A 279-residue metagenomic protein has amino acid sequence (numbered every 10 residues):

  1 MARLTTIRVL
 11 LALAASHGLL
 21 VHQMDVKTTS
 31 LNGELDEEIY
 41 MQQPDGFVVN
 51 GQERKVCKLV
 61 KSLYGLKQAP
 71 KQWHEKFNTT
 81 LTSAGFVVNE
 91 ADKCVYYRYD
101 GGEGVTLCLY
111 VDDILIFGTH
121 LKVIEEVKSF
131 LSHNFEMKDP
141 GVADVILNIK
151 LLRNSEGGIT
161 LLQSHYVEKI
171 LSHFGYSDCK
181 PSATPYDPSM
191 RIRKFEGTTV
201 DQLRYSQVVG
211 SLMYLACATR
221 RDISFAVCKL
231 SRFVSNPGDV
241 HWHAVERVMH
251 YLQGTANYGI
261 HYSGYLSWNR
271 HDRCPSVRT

Functional and structural regions predicted by a protein language model:
M1-E136: Metal/cofactor- and membrane transport-associated sequence elements
M1-R3, P140, Y262: Active-site nucleophile and cofactor-binding loops and adjacent substrate-binding regions of central metabolic enzymes
I7, D45, W73, Y96-D100 (+3 more regions): Divalent metal-binding acidic/histidine catalytic loops
A12-L13, N32, A143, L151 (+1 more regions): A general structural signal for short secondary-structure junctions and capping/turn motifs
D25, N148, P275: Active-site glycine-centered loops adjacent to acidic/histidine catalytic or metal-binding residues that shape
E34, F47, L63-L66, D113 (+7 more regions): Gly/Ser/Thr-rich helix-start
E53-L59, I124-V127, A143-I146, P185 (+1 more regions): A short alpha-helix capping/helix-loop junction motif
V88-A91, I116-V167, L171-S172: Polymerase palm active-site segment centered on the conserved acidic dipeptide of motif C
